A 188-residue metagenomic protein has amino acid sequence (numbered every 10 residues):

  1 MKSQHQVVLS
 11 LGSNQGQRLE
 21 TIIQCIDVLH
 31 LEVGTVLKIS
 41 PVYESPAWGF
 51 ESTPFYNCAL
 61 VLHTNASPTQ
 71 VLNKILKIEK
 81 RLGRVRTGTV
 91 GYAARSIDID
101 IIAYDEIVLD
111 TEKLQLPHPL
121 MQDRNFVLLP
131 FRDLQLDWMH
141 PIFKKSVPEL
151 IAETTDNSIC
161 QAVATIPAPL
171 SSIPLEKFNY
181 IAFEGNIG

Functional and structural regions predicted by a protein language model:
K2-L11, Q15-S96, D105-E106: Nucleotide and nucleotide-moiety/phosphate-recognizing core
Q4, P174-Y180: A short, charged/proline- and glycine-enriched loop that marks the coil->beta-strand transition at the N-terminal
S10, V127, A182: Conserved beta-strand segments that form the floor/walls of ligand-binding pockets within enzyme and binding domains
S13, I99, G185: Short acidic donor-binding/metal-coordinating loop in glycosyltransferase active sites
G16, I102, G188: A short, conserved beta-strand element in the Rossmann-like catalytic core that flanks the donor/metal-binding loop
G49-P54, L72, K77-L175: Flexible, gly/pro- and Lys/Arg-enriched active-site loops
I181-G188: Glycine-rich phosphate-binding P-loop
